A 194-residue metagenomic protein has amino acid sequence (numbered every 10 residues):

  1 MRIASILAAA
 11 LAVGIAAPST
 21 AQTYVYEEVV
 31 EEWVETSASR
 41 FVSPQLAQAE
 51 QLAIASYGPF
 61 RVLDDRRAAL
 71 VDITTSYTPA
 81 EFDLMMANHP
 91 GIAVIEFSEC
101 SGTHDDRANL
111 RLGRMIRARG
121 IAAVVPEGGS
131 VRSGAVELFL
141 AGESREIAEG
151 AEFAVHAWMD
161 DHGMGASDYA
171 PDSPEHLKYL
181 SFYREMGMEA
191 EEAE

Functional and structural regions predicted by a protein language model:
I6-G14: Bacterial N-terminal signal peptides
A16-P18: N-terminal signal peptide c-region/cleavage motif recognized by signal peptidases
A47, V71-A93: A short, well-ordered alpha-helical element
L52-E81: STAS-typified acidic loop motif
H89-A108, A122-G128: Short, glycine-/small-residue-enriched flexible loop/hinge segments at domain edges that mediate gating
R117-D160: Glycine-rich beta-to-alpha active-site loop
H162-E194: Charged, glycine-interspersed solvent-exposed loop segments at helix/strand-loop junctions that cap or gate access
